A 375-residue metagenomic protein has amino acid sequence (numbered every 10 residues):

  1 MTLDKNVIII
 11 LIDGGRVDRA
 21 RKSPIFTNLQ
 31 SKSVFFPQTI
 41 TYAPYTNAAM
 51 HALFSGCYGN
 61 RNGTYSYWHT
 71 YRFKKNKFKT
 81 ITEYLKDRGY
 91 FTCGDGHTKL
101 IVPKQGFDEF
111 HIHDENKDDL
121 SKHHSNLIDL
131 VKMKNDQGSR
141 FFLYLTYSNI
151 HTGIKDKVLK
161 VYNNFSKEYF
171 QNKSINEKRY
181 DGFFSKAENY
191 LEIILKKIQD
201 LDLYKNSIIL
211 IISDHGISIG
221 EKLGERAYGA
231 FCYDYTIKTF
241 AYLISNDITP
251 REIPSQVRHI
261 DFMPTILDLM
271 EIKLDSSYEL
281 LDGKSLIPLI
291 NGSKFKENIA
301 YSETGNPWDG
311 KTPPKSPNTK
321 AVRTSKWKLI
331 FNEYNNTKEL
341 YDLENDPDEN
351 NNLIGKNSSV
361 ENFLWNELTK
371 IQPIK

Functional and structural regions predicted by a protein language model:
M1-K375: Catalytic domains that recognize anionic headgroups
